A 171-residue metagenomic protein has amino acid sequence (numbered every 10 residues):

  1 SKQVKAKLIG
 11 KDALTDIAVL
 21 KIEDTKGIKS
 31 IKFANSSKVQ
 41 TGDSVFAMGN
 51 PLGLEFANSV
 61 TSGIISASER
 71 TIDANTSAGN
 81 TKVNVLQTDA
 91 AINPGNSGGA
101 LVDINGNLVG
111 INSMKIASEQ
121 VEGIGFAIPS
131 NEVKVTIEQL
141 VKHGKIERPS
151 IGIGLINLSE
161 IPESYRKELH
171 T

Functional and structural regions predicted by a protein language model:
S1-H170: Serine-dependent protease modules
